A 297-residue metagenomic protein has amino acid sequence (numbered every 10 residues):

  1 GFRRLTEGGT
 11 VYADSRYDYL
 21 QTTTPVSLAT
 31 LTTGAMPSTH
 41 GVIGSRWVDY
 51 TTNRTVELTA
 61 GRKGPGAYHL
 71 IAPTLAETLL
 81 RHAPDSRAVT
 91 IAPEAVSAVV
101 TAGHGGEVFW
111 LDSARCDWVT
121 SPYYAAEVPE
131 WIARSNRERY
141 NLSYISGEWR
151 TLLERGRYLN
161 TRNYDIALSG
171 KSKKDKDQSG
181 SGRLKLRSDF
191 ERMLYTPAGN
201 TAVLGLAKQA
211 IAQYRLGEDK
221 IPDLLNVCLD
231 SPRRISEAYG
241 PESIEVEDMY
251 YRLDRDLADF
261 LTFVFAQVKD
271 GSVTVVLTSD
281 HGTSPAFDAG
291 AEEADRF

Functional and structural regions predicted by a protein language model:
G1, G103-A114, Y239-E247, G282-F297: Short secondary-structure boundary/capping segments
G1, S15-D18, G61-G66, F190-P197 (+1 more regions): Second-shell loop/turn segments in exported
G1-A29, G34-S38, R87-T90: Short, structured active-site-proximal loop/turn typified by the sulfatase FGly-forming signature C/S-X-P-X-R
F2, T24-L28, I71-L75, V203 (+5 more regions): Stable alpha-helical elements in mature extracytoplasmic
G8, T78, H82, L206-Y214 (+2 more regions): Generic, well-ordered alpha-helical scaffold segments in large soluble proteins
D14, R87-P93, N226, V276-T278: A structural signal for short, well-ordered beta-strand segments and their strand-loop junctions that often border
A35-I221, L229-E237: His/Asp/Glu-rich, glycine-adjacent segments that coordinate divalent cations and/or stabilize oxyanion chemistry on
R252-A294: Metal-dependent active-site segment of extracytoplasmic phospho-/sulfohydrolases and closely related
